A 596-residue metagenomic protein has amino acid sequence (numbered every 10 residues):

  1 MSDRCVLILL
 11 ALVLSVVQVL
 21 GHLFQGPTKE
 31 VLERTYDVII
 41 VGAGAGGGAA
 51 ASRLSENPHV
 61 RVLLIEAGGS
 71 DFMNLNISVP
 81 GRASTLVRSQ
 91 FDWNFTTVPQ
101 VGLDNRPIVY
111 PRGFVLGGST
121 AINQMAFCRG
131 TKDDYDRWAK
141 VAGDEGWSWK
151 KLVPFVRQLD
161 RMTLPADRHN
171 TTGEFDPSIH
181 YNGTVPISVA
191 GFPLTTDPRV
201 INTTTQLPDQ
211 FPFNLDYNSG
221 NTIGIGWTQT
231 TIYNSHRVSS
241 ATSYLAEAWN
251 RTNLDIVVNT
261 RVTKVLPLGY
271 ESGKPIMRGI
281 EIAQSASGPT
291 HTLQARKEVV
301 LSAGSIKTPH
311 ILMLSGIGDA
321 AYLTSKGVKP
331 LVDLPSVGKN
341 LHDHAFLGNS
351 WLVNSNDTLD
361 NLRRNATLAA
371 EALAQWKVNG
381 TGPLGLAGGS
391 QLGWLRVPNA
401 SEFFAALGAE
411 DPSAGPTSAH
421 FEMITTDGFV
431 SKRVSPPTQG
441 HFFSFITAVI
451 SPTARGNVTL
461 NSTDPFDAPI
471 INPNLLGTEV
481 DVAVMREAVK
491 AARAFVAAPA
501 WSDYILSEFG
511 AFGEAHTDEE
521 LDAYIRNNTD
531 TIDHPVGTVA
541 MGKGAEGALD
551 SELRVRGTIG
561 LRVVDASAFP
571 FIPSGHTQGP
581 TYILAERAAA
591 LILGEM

Functional and structural regions predicted by a protein language model:
S2-M596: N-terminal redox-cofactor-binding region of secreted/periplasmic oxidoreductases
